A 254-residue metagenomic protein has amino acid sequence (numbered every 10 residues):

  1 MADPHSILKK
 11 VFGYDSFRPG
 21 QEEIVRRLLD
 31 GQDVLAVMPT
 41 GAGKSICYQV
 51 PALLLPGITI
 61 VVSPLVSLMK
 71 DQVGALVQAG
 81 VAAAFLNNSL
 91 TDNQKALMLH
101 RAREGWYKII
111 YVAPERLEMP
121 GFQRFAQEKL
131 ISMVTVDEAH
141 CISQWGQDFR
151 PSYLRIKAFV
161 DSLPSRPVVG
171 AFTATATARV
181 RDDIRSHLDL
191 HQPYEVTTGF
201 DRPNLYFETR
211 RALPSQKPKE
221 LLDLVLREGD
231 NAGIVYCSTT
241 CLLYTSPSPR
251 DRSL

Functional and structural regions predicted by a protein language model:
A2-V37: Conserved pre-motif I regulatory segment
S6, L29-D30, L35, K70 (+2 more regions): Helicase motor core with emphasis on the C-terminal RecA-like subdomain
R26, P51, A75: Hydrophobic/aromatic ligand-binding patch that stacks against planar heteroaromatic rings of cofactors or nucleotides
T40: The conserved Walker
K44, D137-H140, D251: Acidic active-site catalytic centers that drive phospho-/nucleotidyl reactions and related ester hydrolyses
S45-I58: Walker A/P-loop NTP-binding motif
I58-A75: Conserved Walker A/P-loop ATP-binding site and its immediately adjacent core in helicase/helicase-like ATPase domains
Y244-L254: Single conserved hydrophobic/aromatic residue that forms the stacking wall/gate of nucleotide- or nucleobase-binding
